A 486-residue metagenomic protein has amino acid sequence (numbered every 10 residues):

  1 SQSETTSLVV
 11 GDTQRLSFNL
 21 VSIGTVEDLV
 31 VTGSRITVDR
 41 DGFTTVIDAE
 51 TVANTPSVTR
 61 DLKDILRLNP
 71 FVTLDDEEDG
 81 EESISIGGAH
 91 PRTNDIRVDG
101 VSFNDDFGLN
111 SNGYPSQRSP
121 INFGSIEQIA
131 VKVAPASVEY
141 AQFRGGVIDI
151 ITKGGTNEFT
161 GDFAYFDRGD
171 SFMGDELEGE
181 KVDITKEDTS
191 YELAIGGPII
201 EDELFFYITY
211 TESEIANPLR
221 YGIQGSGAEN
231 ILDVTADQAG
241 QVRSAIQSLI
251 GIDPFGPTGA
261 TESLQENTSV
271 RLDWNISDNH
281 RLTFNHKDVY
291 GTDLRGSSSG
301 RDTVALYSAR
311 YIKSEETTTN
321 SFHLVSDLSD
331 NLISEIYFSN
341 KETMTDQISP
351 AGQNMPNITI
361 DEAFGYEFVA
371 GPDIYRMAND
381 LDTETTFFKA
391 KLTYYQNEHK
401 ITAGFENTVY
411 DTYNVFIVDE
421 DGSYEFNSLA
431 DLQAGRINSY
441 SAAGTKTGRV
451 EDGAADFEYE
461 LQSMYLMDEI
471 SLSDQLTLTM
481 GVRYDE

Functional and structural regions predicted by a protein language model:
E4-S17, D28-G154, M173, E192 (+1 more regions): Periplasmic N-terminal accessory/gating domains of Gram-negative outer-membrane beta-barrel systems
E78, F123, Y140-Q142, D183-D188 (+7 more regions): Short sequence motifs at beta-strands and strand-loop junctions characteristic of Gram-negative outer-membrane
P91, K153-G155, I200-D202, S277-N279 (+4 more regions): Outer-membrane beta-barrel channels and translocator barrels
E127-P135, R144-D149, T156-G197, I208-T211 (+1 more regions): Short strand-turn segments of transmembrane beta-barrel domains in outer membranes, especially the first one or two
V133, T152, G197-I199, W274-I276 (+5 more regions): Residue-level signature of outer-membrane beta-barrel architecture
F159-F163, F206-I208, V270, L282-F284 (+3 more regions): Transmembrane beta-strands of outer-membrane beta-barrel proteins
I184-T292, I312-I333: Transmembrane beta-barrel wall of Gram-negative outer-membrane proteins
N279-I470: Replace "related TpsB outer-membrane translocases also match" with "some related outer-membrane beta-barrels such as
